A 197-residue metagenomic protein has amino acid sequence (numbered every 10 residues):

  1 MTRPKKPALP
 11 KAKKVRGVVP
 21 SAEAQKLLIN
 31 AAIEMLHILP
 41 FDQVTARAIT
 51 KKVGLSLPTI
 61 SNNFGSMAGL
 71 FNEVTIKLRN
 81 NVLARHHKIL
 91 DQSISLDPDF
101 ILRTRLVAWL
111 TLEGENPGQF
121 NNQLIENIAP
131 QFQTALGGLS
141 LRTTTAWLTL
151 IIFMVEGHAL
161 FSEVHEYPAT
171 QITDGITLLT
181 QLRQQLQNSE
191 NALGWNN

Functional and structural regions predicted by a protein language model:
M1-E23, G194-N197: N-terminal intrinsically disordered/low-complexity leader segments
S21-L27, A31-G69, E73: Helix-turn-helix
L27, L102-L106, A146-F153: Amphipathic alpha-helical interaction segments
M35, N81, Q131-A135: Short alpha-helical functional segments enriched in proximate histidine and acidic residues
F64, L70-L78, V82-R85, G118-N121: Alpha-helical DNA-contacting segments of helix-turn-helix folds
E73, N80-E113, I125: Hydrophobic alpha-helical connector segments
G114-P117, L124-Q133: Mature extracytoplasmic domains of secretory-pathway proteins
N122-I125, T134-N197: Hydrophobic/aromatic-rich alpha-helical bundle segments in the mid-to-C-terminal region
